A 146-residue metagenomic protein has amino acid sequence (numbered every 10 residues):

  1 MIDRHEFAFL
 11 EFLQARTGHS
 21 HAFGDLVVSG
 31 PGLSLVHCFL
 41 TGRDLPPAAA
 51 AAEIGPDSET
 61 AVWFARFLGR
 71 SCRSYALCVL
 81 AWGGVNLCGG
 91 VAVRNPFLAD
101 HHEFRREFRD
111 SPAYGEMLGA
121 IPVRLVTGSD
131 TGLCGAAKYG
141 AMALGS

Functional and structural regions predicted by a protein language model:
M1-D3: Hydrophobic alpha-helical segments and helix pairs
H5-S146: ATP-binding/phosphotransfer module of carbohydrate and carboxylate kinases, centering on a glycine-rich
